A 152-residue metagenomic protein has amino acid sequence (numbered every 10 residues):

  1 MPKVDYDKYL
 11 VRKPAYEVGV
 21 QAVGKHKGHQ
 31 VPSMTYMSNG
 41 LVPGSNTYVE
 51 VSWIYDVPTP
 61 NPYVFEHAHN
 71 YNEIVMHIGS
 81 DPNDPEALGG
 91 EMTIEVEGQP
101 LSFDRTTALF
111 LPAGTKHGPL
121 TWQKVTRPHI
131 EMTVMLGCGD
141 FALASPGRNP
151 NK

Functional and structural regions predicted by a protein language model:
M1-V64: A short, N-terminal "cap"/entry segment at the start of jelly-roll beta-barrel domains of the cupin/DSBH fold
M1-Y16, V20, L120-K152: Double-stranded beta-helix
T47, N72-I74, G90, R127-I130: Residues at beta-strand starts and edge strands
W53, I78, T133-L136: Hydrophobic side chains in beta-strands
V57-N61, V96-E97, A113-H117: Short acidic (Asp/Glu) patches
T59-I74, P82-G89: A short beta-loop-beta micro-motif enriched in histidine and acidic residues
H77-D104, L143-P146: A short beta-strand-loop-beta hairpin characteristic of the jelly-roll/cupin
P100-Q123: Conserved metal-binding segment of the jelly-roll/cupin
